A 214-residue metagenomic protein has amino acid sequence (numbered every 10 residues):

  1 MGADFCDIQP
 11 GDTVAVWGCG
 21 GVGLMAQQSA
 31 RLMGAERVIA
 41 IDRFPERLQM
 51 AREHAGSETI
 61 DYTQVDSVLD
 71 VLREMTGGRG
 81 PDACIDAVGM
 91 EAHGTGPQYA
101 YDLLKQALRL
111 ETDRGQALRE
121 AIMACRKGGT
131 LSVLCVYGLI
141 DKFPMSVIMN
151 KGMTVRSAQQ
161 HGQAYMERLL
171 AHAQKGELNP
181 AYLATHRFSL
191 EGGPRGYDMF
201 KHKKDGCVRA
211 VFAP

Functional and structural regions predicted by a protein language model:
M1-E36: Short internal alpha-helix immediately C-terminal to a glycine-rich phosphate-binding loop in Rossmann-like
C6-I8, M75-T76, A124-R126: A generic alpha-to-beta junction signature in SAM-dependent methyltransferases
V16-C19, R31-E120: Adenosine-nucleotide cofactor-binding segment
G21, R37-V38, E58, G128-S132 (+1 more regions): A short hydrophobic/small-residue beta-strand
F44, Y137, H161: Residues in the short beta-alpha loop(s) of Rossmann-like NAD(P)-binding domains
G78-R79, R119, M123, G162-P214: C-terminal hydrophobic helical "lid"/dimerization subdomain of Rossmann-like NAD(P)H-dependent oxidoreductases
M90-E91, V136-G138: Short glycine-rich anion-binding loops that position phosphate/pyrophosphate groups of nucleotides and phosphorylated
R126-V133, F143-L183: Rossmann-fold dehydrogenase core element
